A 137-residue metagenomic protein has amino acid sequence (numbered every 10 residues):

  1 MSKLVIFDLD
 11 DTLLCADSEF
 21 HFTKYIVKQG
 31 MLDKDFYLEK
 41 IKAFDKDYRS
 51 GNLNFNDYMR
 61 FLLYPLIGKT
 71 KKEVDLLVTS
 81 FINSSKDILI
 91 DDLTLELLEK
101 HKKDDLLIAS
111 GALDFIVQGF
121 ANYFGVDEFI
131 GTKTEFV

Functional and structural regions predicted by a protein language model:
S2-L4, D10-F136: Alpha-helical substrate-recognition element adjacent to the catalytic core
